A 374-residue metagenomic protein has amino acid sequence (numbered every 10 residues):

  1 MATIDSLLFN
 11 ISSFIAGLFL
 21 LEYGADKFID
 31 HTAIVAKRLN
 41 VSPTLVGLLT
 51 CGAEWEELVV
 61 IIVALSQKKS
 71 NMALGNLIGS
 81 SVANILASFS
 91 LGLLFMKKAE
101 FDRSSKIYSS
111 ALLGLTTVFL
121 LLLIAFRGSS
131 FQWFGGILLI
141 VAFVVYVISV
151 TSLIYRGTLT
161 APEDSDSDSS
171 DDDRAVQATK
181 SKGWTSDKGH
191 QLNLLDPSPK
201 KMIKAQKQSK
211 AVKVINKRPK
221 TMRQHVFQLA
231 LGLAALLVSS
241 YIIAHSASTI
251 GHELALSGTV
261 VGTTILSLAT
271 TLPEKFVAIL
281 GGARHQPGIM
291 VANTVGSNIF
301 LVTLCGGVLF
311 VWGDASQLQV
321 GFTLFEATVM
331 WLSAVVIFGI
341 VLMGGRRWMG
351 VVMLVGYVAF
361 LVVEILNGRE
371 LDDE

Functional and structural regions predicted by a protein language model:
M1-E374: Hydrophobic alpha-helical segments, chiefly the membrane-spanning helices and signal/signal-anchor peptides
